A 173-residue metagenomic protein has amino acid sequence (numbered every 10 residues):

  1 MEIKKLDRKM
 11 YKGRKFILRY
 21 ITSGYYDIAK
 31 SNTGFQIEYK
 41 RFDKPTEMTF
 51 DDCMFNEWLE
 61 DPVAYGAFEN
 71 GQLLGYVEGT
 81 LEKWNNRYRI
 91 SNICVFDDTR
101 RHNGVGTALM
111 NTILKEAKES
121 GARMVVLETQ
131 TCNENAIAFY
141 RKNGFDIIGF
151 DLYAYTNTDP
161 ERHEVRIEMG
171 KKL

Functional and structural regions predicted by a protein language model:
M1-E2: Extreme N-terminal starter segment of soluble prokaryotic enzymes
K5-N92, F96-T99, M110-N111, E116 (+1 more regions): Acetyl-CoA-dependent GNAT
L6, G121, V125-L127: Short, charged low-complexity linear motifs
K30-N32, A108, T131, T158: Residue-level signal for alpha-helical context at structural boundaries
E60-D61, N86, G121, R141 (+1 more regions): Residue-level preference for short coil/turn positions at secondary-structure junctions
Q72, F96-N111, K115-S120, T131-A138 (+1 more regions): Conserved glycine-rich acetyl-CoA-binding loop
R123, Q130-I137, N143-D146, F150-L173: C-terminal "cap" of GNAT-fold acetyltransferases
